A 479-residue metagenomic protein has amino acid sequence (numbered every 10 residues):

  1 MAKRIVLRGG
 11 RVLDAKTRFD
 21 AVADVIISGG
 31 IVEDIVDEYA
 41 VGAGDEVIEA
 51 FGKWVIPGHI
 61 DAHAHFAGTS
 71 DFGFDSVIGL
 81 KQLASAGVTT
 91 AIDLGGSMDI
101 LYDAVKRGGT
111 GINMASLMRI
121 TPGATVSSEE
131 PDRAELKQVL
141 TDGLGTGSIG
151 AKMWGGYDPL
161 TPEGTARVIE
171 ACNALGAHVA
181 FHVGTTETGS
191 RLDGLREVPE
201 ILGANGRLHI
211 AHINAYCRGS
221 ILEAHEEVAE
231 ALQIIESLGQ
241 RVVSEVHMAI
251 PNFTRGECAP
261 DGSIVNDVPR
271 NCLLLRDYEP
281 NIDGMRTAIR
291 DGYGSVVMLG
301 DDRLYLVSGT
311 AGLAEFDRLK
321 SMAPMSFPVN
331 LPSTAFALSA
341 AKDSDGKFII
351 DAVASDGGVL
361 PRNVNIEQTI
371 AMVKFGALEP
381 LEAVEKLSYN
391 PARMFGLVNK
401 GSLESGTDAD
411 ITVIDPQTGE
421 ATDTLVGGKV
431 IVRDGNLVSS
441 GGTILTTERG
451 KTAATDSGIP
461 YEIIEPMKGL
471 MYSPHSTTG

Functional and structural regions predicted by a protein language model:
M1-A23, I27-S28, V77-S85, V183 (+4 more regions): Active-site microenvironment of metallo-dependent hydrolases
E49-G109, G194: Metal-associated gating/positioning segment near the N- to mid-region
A62-F74, I120-E135, W154-D158: Active-site mouth loops of central-metabolism enzymes
F72-L80, E129-G143, R191-V198: Short, acidic/polar
G79-I100, G111-A124, L144-P159, G176-E187 (+2 more regions): Divalent metal-dependent hydrolysis catalytic cores, especially in the metallo-beta-lactamase
A104-T110, L140-G145, V168-A174, V198-N205 (+2 more regions): Acidic (Asp/Glu)-rich catalytic clusters
G150-R207, Y216-A224, G256-S263, N271 (+1 more regions): Divalent metal-binding pocket/active-site signature
L222-A371, S476-G479: Active-site neighborhoods of metal-dependent hydrolases
